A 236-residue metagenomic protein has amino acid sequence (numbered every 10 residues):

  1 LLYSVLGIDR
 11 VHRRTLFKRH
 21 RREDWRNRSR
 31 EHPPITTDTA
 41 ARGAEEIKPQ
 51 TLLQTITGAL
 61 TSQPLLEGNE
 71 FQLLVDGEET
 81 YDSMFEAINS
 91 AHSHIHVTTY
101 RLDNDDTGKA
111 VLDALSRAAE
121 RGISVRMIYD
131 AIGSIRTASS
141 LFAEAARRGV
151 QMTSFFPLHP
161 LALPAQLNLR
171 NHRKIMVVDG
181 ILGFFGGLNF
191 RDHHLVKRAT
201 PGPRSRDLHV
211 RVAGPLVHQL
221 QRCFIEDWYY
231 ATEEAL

Functional and structural regions predicted by a protein language model:
L1-L236: N-terminal localization/anchoring segments of enzymes in phospholipid and broader phosphate metabolism
